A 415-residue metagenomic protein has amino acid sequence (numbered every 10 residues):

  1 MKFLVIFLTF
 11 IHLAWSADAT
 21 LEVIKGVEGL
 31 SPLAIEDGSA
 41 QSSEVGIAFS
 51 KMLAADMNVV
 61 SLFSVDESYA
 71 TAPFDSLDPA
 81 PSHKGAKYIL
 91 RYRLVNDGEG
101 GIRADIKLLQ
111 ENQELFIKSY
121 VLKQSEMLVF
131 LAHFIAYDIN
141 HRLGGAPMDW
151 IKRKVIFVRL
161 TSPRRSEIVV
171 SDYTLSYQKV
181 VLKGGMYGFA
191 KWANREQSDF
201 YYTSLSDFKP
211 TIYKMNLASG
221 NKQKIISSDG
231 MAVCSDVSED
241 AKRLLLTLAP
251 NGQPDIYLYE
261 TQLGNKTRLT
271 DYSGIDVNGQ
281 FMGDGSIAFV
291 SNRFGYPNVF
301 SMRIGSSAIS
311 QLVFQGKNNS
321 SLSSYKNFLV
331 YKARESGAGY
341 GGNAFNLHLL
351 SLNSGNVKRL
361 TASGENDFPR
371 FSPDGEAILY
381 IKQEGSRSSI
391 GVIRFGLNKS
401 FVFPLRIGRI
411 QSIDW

Functional and structural regions predicted by a protein language model:
A17-L30, I117-V180: C-terminal/domain-edge helix-coil "capping" segments
E22-A80: Short beta-strand->alpha-helix linker/helix-N-cap micro-motif that forms a surface specificity/interaction loop
L77-A136: Amphipathic beta-strand/beta-sheet edge segments enriched in Tyr/Trp
K152, E196-Q197, A241, D284-G285 (+2 more regions): Conserved loop/turn motif of beta-propeller repeat scaffolds
V155, D199-Y201, L244-L245, I287-A288 (+2 more regions): Hydrophobic beta-strand positions that form the internal "hydrophobic ladder" of WD40/Gbeta-like beta-propeller blades
L160-E167, T203-T211, S227-G230, T247-I256 (+6 more regions): A flexible loop/linker signature enriched in serine peptidases of the S9 family
D172-G188, N216-M231, Y259-I275, M302-N318 (+2 more regions): Multi-bladed beta-propeller domains
K191-A193, D236-S238, Q280, S323 (+2 more regions): Conserved beta-strand position repeated across blades of beta-propeller domains
